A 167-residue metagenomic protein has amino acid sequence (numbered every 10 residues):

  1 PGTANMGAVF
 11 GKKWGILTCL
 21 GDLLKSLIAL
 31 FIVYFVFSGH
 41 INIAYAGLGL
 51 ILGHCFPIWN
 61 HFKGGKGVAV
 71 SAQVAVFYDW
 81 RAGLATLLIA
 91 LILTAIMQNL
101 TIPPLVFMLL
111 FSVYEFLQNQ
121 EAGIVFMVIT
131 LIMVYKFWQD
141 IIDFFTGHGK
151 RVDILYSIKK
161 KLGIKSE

Functional and structural regions predicted by a protein language model:
P1-G15, I142-E167: Cytosolic, membrane-interface loops and tails of multi-pass inner-membrane proteins
P1-T3, W59-A72, N99-F107: Short, non-helical or kinked segments that cap or interrupt transmembrane helices
G7-F10, V33-Y34, G53, V68-M97 (+1 more regions): Interfacial segments of multi-pass membrane proteins
W14-L17, L24-I58, R81, A90-L91: Nucleotide and nucleotide-moiety/phosphate-recognizing core
T18-I32, V68, G83-L87, P104-L110 (+1 more regions): Core segments of transmembrane alpha-helices that mediate helix-helix packing or line hydrophobic substrate/ligand
A44-I51, T86-L91, P104-F111, G123-M133: Hydrophobic core segments of alpha-helical transmembrane domains in multi-pass membrane proteins
G53-K63, L91-M97, W138-D140: C-terminal ends of transmembrane helices
F62-V68, L87-L91, G123-I129, D143-V152: A cytosolic-side transmembrane-helix exit/cap motif
